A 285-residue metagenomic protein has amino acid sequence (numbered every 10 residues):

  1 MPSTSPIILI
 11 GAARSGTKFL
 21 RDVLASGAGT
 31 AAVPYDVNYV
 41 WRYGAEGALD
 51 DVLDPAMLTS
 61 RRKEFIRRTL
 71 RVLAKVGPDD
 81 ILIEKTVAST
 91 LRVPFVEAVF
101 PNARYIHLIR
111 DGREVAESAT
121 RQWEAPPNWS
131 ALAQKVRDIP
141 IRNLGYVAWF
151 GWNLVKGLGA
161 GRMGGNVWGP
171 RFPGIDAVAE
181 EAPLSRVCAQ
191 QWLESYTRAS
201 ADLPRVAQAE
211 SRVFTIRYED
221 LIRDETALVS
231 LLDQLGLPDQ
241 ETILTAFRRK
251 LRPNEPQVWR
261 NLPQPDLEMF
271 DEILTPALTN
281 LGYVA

Functional and structural regions predicted by a protein language model:
M1-G77, P126-W129, K135-V147: PAPS-dependent sulfotransferase catalytic core
M1-I7, L144-A285: PAPS-dependent sulfotransferases, especially Golgi type II membrane carbohydrate sulfotransferases
L9-G11, L82-K85, H107, T215-Y218: Short beta-strand segments
K18, V40-R42, T90-V93, R113-S118 (+2 more regions): Short catalytic/ligand-binding loop motif for oxyanion handling, primarily in non-cytosolic enzymes, centered on
D22, P94, V229: Active-site phosphate/pyrophosphate- and oxyanion-stabilizing loops and adjacent acidic/basic residues in soluble
R71-R92: Glycine-rich phosphate-binding loop used to anchor ATP phosphates in small-molecule kinases, encompassing both
K85, V96-Q122: Conserved phosphate-donor/acceptor-positioning beta-strand/loop module used by diverse small-molecule
E114-R121, A125-A160: Interaction-surface signature
